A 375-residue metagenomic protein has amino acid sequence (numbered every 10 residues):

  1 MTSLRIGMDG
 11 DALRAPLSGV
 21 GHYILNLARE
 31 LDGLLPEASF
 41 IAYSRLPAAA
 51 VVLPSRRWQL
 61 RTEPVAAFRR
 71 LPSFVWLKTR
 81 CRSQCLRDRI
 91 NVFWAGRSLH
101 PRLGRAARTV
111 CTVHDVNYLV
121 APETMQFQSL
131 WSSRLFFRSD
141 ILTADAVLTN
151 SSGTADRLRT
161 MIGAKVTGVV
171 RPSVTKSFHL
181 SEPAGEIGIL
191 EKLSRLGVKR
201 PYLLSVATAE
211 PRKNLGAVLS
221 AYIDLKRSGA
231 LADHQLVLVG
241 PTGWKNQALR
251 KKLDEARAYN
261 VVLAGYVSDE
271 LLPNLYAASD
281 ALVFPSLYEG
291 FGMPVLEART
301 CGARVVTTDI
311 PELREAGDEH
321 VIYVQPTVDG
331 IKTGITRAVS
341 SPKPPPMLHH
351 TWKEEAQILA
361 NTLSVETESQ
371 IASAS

Functional and structural regions predicted by a protein language model:
M1-S375: Carbohydrate transferase catalytic cores enriched for Leloir-type hexosyltransferases
